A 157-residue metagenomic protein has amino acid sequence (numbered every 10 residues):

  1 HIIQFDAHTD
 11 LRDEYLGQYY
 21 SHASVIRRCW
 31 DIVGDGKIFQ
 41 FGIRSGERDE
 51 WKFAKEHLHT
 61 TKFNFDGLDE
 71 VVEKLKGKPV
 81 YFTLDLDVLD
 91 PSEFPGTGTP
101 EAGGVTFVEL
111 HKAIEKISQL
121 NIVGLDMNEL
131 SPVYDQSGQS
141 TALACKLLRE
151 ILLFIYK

Functional and structural regions predicted by a protein language model:
H1-K157: Conserved alpha-helical scaffold segments that buttress catalytic/binding sites
